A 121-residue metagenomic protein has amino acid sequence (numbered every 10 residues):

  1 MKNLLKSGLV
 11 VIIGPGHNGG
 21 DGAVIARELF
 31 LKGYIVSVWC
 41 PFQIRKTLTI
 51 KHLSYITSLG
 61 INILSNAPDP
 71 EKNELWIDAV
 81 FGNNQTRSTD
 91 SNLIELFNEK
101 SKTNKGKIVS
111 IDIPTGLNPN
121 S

Functional and structural regions predicted by a protein language model:
M1-N3: Conserved alpha-helix/loop element of class I SAM-dependent methyltransferases that forms part of the SAM/SAH-binding
L5-S121: Glycine-rich phosphate/dinucleotide-binding loop and adjoining beta-alpha-beta core of small-molecule
